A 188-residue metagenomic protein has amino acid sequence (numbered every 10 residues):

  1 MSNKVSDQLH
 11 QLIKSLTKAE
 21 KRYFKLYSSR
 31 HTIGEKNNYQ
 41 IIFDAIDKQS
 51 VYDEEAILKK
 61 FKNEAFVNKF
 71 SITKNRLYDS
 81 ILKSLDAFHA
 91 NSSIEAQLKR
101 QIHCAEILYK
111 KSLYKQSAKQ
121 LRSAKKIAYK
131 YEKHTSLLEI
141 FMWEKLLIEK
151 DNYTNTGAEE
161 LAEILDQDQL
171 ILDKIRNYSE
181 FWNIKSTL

Functional and structural regions predicted by a protein language model:
L16, I102, L108-K110, Q116 (+2 more regions): Hydrophobic/aromatic side-chain positions at a characteristic register within alpha-helices of tetratricopeptide repeats
F24, Y114-A118, A124, L137 (+1 more regions): Solenoid-repeat scaffolds in large eukaryotic assemblies
K25-A65: N-terminal interaction modules that seed assembly of large macromolecular complexes
Q40-D47, K60-A65, N75, K99-K110 (+1 more regions): Non-membrane alpha-helical segments in proteins
L58, Y114, Q120-R122, A128 (+1 more regions): Inward-facing hydrophobic residues that define packing positions of alpha-helical scaffold repeats
I72, I81-H89, E95-H103, I107-K110 (+1 more regions): Amphipathic helix-loop-helix modules that constitute alpha-helical solenoid scaffolds
S92-S93, E132: Structural signature of alpha-solenoid helical repeat scaffolds
R122-K130, E163-L170: Amphipathic alpha-helical segments of tetratricopeptide repeats
